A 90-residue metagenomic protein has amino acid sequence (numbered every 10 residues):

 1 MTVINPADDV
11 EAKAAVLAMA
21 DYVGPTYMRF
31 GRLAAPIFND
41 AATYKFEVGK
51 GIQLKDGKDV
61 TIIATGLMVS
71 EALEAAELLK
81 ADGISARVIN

Functional and structural regions predicted by a protein language model:
M1, K50-L54, V88: Generic preference for hydrophobic/aromatic residues in regular secondary structure cores
M1-D21: Conserved thiamine diphosphate
M1-T2, R32-P36: N-terminal start-of-chain detector that recognizes signal peptides and the immediate post-cleavage beginning
V3-A7, Y27-F30, V88-I89: General beta-strand structural signal in soluble alpha/beta enzymes
A14-Y27, A34-D82: Glycine-/acidic-rich phosphate or pyrophosphate-binding loops and their flanking alpha/beta elements
K80-N90: Core nucleotide-handling region used for phosphoryl-transfer chemistry
